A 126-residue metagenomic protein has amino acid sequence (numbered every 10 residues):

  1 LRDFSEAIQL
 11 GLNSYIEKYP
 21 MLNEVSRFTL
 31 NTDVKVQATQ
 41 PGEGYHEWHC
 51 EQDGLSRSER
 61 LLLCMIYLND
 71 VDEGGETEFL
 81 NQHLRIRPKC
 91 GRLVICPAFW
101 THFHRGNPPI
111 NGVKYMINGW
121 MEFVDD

Functional and structural regions predicted by a protein language model:
L1-L93, T101-D126: Fe(II)/2-oxoglutarate oxygenase catalytic core
